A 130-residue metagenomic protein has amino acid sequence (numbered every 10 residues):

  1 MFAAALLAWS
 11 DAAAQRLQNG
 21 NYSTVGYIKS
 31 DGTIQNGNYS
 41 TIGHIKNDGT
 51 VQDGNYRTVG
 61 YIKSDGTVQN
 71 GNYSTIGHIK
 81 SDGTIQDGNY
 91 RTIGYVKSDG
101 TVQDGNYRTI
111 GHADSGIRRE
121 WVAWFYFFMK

Functional and structural regions predicted by a protein language model:
F2-S40, D48, N55-R57, S64-G66 (+1 more regions): Long terminal segments
